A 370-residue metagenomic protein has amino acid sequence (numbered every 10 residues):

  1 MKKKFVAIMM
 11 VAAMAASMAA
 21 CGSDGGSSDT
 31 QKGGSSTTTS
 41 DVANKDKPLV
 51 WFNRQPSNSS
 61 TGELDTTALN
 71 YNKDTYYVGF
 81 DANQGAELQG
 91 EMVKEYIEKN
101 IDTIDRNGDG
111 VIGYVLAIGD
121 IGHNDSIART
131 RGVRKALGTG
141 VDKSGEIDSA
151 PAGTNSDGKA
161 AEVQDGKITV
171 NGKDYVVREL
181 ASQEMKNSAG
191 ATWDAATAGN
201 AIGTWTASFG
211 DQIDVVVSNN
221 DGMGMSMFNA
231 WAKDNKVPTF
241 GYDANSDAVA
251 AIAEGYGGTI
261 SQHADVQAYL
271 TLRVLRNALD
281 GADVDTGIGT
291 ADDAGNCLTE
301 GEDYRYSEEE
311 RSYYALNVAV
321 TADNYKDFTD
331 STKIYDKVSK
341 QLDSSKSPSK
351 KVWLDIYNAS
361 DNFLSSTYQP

Functional and structural regions predicted by a protein language model:
M1-V11: Bacterial Sec-dependent N-terminal signal peptides
V11, A15-M18: Bacterial Sec-type N-terminal signal peptides, specifically the leucine/valine-rich hydrophobic h-region
C21-P370: A residue-level marker of the well-folded mature domains of exported/periplasmic proteins
